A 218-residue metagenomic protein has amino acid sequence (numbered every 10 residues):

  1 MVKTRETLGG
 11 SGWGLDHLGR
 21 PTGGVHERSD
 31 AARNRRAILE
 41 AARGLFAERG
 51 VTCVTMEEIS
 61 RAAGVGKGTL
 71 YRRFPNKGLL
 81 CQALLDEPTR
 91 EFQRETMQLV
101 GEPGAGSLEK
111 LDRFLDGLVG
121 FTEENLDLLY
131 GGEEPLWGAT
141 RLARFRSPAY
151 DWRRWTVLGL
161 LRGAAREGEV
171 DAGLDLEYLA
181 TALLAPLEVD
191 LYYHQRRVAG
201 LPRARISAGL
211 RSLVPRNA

Functional and structural regions predicted by a protein language model:
M1-R49, C53-A62, L79-Q82: Basic, helix-initiating cap at the start of DNA-binding domains
A32-E40, T52-C53, R61-G64, R72-M97 (+2 more regions): An amphipathic alpha-helix adjacent to DNA-recognition modules
L39, D112-D116, R154, L158-R162 (+4 more regions): An amphipathic alpha-helix signature
G68: Key DNA-contact positions within bacterial/archaeal DNA-binding proteins
A83, M97-N125, L179-L183, R203-S207: Hydrophobic alpha-helical connector segments
Q93, F121-E124, T140-E167, E177-T181: Amphipathic alpha-helical packing segments from all-alpha helical-bundle domains
E109-K110, V119-A143: Amphipathic alpha-helical segments used for helix-helix packing
L129-E134, A165-L210: Hydrophobic/aromatic-rich alpha-helical bundle segments in the mid-to-C-terminal region
